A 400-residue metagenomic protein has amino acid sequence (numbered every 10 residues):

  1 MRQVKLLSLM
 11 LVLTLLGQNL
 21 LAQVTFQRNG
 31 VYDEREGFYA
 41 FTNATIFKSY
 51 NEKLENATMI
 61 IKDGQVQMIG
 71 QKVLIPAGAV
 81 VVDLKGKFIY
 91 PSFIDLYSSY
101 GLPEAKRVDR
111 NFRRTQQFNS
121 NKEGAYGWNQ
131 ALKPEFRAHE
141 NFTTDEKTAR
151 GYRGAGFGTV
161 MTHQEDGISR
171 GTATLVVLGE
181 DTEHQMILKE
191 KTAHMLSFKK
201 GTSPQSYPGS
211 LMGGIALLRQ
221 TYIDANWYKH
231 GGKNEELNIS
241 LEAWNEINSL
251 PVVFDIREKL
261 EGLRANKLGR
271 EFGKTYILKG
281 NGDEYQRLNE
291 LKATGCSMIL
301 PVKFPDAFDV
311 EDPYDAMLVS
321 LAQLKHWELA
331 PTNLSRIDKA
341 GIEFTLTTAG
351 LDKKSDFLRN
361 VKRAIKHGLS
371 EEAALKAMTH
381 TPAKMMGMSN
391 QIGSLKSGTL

Functional and structural regions predicted by a protein language model:
M1-R28: Bacterial Sec-dependent N-terminal signal peptides
V24-F26, V31-D33, G37, I46 (+2 more regions): Histidine-rich, glycine-flanked metal-binding segment
R35, N43, A105, R113-G124 (+2 more regions): His/Asp/Glu-enriched, well-ordered alpha-helical/loop segment that forms or immediately abuts the divalent-metal
G37-F41, I75-H139: Replace "His-x-His-based motif
A44, M59, G64, G86 (+8 more regions): Divalent metal-coordination and catalytic microenvironments
Q71-K72, F93, P103-V108, T172-T174 (+2 more regions): Short, solvent-exposed loop/turn and secondary-structure capping segments
D145-G280: Polyanionic/metal-chelating signatures
H163, G232-A330, F344-T345, K384-M386 (+1 more regions): Active-site core of metal-dependent hydrolases
